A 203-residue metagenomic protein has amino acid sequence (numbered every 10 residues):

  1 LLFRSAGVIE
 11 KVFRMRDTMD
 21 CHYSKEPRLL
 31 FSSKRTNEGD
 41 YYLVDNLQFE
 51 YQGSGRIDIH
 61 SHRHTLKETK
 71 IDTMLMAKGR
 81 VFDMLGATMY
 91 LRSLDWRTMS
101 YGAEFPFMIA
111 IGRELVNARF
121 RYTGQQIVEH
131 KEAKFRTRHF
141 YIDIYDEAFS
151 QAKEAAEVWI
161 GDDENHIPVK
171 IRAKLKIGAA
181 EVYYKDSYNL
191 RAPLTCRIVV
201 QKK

Functional and structural regions predicted by a protein language model:
L1-Q52, S93-K203: Acidic, serine/threonine-rich low-complexity disordered tracts
D45-S93: Hydrophobic, well-structured mid-protein blocks that either form specific transmembrane helices
